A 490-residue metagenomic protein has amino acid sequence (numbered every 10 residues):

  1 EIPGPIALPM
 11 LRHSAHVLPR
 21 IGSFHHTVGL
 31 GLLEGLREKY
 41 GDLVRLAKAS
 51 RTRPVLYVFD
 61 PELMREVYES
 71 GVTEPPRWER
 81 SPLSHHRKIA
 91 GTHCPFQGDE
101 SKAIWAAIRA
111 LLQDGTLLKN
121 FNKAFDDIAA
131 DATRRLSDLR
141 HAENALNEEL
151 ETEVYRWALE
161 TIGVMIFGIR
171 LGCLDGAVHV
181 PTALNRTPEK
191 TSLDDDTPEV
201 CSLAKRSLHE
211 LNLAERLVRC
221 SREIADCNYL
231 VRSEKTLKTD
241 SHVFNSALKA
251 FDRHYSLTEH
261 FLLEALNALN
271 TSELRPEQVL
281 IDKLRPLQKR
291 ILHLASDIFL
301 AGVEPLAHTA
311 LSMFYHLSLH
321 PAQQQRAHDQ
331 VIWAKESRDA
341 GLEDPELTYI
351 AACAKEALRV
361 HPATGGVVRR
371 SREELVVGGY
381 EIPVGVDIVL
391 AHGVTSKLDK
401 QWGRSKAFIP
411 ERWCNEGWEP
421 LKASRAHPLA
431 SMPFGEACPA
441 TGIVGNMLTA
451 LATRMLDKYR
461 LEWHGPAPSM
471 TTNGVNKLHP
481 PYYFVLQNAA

Functional and structural regions predicted by a protein language model:
E1-I6, M10, E199, R206 (+10 more regions): Cytochrome P450 I-helix active-site segment
E1-I89, D126-D131, E373, V384 (+2 more regions): N-terminal membrane-proximal hinge/A-helix region immediately C-terminal to the signal-anchor transmembrane segment
L18-G41, S337-G378, R425: Conserved cytochrome P450 K-helix E-x-x-R motif and the immediately C-terminal K′/meander segment
H25-V55, W78-Q97, R109-D175, L184-L193 (+4 more regions): Cytochrome P450 catalytic-domain "roof"
G91, N415-L451, T471-T472: Cytochrome P450 heme-thiolate "Cys pocket" and heme-binding signature region
T187-P286: Cytochrome P450 catalytic core segment centered on helix I
P305-Q324, H328-Q330, T441-K458: Cytochrome P450 catalytic-core helices
L390-K422: Conserved cytochrome P450 K-helix/beta-meander segment immediately N-terminal to the heme-binding cysteine loop
